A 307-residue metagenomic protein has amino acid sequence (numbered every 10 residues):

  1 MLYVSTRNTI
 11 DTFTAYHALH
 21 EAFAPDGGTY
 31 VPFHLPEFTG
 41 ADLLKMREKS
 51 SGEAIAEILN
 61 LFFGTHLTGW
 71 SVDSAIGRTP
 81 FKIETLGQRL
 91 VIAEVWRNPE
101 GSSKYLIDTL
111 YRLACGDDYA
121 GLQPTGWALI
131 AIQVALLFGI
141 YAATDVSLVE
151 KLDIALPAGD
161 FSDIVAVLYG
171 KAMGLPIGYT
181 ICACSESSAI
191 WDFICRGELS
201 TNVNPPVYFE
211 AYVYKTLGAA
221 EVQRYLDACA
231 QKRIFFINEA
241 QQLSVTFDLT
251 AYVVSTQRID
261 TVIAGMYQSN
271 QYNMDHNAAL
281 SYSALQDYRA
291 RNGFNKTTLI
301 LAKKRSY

Functional and structural regions predicted by a protein language model:
M1-Y307: PLP-dependent amino-acid enzyme catalytic core
